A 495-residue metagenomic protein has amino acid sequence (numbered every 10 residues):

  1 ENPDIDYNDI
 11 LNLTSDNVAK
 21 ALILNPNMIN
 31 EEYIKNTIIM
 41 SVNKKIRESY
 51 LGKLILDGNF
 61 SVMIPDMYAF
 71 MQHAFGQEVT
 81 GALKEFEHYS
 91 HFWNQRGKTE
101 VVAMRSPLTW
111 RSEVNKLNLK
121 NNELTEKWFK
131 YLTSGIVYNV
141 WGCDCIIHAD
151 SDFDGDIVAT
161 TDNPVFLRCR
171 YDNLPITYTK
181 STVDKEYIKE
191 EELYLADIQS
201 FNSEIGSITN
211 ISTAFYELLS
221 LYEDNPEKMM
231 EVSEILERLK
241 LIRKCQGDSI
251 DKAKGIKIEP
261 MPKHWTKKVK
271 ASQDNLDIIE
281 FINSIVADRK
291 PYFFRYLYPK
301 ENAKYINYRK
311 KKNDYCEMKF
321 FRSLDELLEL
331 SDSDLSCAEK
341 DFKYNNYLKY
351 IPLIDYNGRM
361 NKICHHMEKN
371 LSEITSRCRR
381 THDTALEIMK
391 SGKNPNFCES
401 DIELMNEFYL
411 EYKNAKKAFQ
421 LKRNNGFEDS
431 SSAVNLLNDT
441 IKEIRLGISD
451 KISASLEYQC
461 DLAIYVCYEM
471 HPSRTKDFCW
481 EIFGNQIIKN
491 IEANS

Functional and structural regions predicted by a protein language model:
E1-D150, D156-I157, T161-S495: Beta-strand-enriched accessory nucleic-acid recognition/scaffold domains that flank the catalytic cores of large
